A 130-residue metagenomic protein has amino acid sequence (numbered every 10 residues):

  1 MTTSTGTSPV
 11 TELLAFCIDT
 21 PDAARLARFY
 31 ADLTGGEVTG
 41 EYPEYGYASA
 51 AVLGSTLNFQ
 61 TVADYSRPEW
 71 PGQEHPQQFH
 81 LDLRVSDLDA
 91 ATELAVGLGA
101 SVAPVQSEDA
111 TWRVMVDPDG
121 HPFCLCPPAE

Functional and structural regions predicted by a protein language model:
T2-P9, P71: A detector for short, charged/polar N-terminal pre-domain segments
G6-E12, C17-N58, A90-E93, G97-V105 (+1 more regions): Core segments of cupin and vicinal oxygen chelate
E37-E74, P122-P128: Conserved short beta-strand elements that form part of the metal-binding/catalytic scaffold of enzyme active sites
A63-Y65, D87, E108-D109: Short beta->alpha connector loops
Q73-A95: Mid-chain, well-packed structural core segment of small domains
D117: Short, acidic, Ser/Thr-enriched surface-loop or helix-capping motifs
